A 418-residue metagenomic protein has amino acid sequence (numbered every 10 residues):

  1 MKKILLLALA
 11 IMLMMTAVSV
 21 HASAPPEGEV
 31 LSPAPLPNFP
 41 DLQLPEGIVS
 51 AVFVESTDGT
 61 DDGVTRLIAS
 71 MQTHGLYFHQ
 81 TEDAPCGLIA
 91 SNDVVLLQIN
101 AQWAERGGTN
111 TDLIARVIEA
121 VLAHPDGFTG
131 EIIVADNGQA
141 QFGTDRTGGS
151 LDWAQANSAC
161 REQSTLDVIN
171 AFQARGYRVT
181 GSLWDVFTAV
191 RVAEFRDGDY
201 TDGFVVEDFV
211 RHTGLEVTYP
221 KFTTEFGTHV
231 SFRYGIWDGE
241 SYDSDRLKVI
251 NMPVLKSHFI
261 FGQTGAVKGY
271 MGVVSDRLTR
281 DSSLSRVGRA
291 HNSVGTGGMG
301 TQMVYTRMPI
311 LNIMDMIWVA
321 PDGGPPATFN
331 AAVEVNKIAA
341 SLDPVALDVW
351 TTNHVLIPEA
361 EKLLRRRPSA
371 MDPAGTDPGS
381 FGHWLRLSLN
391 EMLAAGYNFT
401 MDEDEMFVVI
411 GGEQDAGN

Functional and structural regions predicted by a protein language model:
M1-I4: Positively charged n-region of N-terminal signal peptides that target proteins for export
A8-T16: Bacterial N-terminal signal peptides
V18-H21: Sec/Tat signal peptide C-region and signal peptidase I cleavage site
S23-N418: N-terminal and secondary-structure boundary signal
